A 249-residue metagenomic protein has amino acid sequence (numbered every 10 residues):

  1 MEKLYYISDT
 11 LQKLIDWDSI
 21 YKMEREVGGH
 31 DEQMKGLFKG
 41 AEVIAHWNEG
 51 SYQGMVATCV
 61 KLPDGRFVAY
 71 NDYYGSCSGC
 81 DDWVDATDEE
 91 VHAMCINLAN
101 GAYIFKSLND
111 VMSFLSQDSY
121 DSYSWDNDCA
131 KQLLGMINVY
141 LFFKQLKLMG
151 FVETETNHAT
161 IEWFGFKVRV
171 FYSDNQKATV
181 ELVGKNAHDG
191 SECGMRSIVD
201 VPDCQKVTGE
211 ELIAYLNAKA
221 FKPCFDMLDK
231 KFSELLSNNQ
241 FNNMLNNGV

Functional and structural regions predicted by a protein language model:
M1, N243-V249: Short intrinsically disordered terminal tails
M1-F38: Terminal domain-start segments
E26-F38, W47-N48, W83-F105, Y140: The transition from N-terminal targeting/processing segments to the mature protein
G29-Y74, M149-N186: Amphipathic, interaction-prone secondary-structure segments
G65-N97, F166-A214: Intrinsically disordered, low-complexity regulatory segments enriched in Ser/Thr/Pro and charged residues
V91-L141, L236-Q240, L245: Low-complexity intrinsically disordered segments
M112, L134, F143, K147 (+6 more regions): Residue-level detector of alpha-helical secondary structure
I137-L146, F164-V170, L182, N217-F221: Extended low-polarity, hydrophobic cluster-rich segments
